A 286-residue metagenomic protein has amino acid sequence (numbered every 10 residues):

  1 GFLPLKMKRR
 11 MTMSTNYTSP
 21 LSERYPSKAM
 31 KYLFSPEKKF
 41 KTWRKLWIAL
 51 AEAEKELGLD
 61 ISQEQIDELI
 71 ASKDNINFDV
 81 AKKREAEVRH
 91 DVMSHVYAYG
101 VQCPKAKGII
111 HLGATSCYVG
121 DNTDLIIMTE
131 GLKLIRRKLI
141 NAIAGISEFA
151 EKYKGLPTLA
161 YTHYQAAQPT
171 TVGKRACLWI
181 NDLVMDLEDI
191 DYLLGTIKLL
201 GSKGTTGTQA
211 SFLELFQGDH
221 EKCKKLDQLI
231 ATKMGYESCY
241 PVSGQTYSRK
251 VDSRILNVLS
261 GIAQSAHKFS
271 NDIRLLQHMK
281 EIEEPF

Functional and structural regions predicted by a protein language model:
G1-T12: Short, Lys/Arg-enriched N-terminal segments with co-localized hydrophobic residues within the first ~10-30 amino acids
K6-M7, V172, T246: A generic alpha-helix propensity feature with a strong bias for hydrophobic helices
T12-A210, G218-A231: A helix-coil-helix interface module used to build multimeric assemblies and to scaffold catalytic/cofactor sites
Y99-K105, A231-V251: Conserved catalytic cysteine-centered active-site region of acyl-thioester-dependent Claisen-condensing enzymes
D186, E237, G244-F286: Glycine-rich anion/phosphate-binding loop at the beta-strand->alpha-helix junction
